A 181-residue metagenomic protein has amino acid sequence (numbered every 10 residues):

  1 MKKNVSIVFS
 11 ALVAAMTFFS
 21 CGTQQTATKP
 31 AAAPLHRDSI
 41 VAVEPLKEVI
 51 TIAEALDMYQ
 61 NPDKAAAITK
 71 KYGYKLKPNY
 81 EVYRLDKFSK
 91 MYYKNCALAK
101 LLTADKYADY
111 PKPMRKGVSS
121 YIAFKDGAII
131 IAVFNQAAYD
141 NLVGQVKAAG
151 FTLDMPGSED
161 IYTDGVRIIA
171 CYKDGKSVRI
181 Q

Functional and structural regions predicted by a protein language model:
M1-F9: Bacterial N-terminal signal peptides that target proteins for export
T17-S20: C-terminal motif of bacterial Sec signal peptides marking the signal peptidase cleavage site
G22-Q24: Bacterial signal peptide processing site
D38-S39: Coil residues (strongly favoring Ser/Thr
L46-V49, D57-K75, A128-Q181: Non-cytosolic coordination micro-motifs
A65-L98, P156: Core segments of cupin and vicinal oxygen chelate
P78, Y92-E159: Long, charged/polar, surface-exposed segments that mediate recognition or autoinhibition
